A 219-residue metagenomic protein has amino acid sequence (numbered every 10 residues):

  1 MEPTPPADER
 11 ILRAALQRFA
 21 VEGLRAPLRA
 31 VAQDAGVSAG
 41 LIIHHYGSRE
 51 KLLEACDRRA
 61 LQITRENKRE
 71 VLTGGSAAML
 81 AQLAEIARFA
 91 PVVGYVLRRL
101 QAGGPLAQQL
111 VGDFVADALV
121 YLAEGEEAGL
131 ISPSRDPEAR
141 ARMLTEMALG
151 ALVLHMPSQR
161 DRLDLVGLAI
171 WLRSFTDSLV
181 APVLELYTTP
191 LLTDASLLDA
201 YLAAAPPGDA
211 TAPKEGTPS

Functional and structural regions predicted by a protein language model:
M1-I11: Short, Lys/Arg-enriched anionic-surface-contact patches
R10, A14, R18-K51, A55: Helix-turn-helix
R10, P91, Y95, D113 (+3 more regions): Amphipathic alpha-helical interaction segments
A55, Q62-R98, P137, A141-L144: Hydrophobic alpha-helical connector segments
K68, G104-L130, A139-R142: Amphipathic alpha-helical packing segments from all-alpha helical-bundle domains
A84-L119, P157-D161: Amphipathic alpha-helical segments used for helix-helix packing
A116, E127, V153-S219: C-terminal peripheral helix-coil segments that are non-catalytic and often amphipathic
